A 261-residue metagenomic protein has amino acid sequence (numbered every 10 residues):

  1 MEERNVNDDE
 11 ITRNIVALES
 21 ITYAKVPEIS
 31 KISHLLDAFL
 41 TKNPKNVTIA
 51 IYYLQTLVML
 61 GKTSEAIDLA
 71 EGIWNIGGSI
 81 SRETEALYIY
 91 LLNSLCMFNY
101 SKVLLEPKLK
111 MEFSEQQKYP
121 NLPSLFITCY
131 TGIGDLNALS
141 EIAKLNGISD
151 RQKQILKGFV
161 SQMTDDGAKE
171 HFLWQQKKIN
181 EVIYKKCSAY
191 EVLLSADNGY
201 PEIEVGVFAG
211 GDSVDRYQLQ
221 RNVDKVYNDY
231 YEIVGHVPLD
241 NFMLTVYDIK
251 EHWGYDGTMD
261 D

Functional and structural regions predicted by a protein language model:
M1, M59-K62, M97, M111 (+5 more regions): Detector for methionine-enriched segments
M1-R13, Y255-D261: Short, Lys/Arg-enriched, disordered terminal segments
N5, D9, S30, P120 (+5 more regions): Low-complexity, intrinsically disordered regions enriched in charged/polar residues
N7-S149: Alpha-helical protein-protein interaction scaffolds
T128-I179: Surface-exposed beta-loop interaction hotspot
K157-D261: Helical anchoring/docking segments at protein termini
